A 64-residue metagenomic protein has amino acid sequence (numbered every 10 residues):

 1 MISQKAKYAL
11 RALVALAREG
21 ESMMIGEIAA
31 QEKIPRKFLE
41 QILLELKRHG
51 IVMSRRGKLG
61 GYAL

Functional and structural regions predicted by a protein language model:
M1, H49-G50: Hydrophobic alpha-helical segments and their boundary regions
I2-I34: N-terminal helix-turn-helix DNA-binding core of bacterial DNA-binding proteins
L13, L43-L44: Short, hydrophobic-biased segments on the C-terminal half of alpha helices that form "recognition helices"
A30, K47-R48: Alpha-helical residues within the helix-turn-helix
K37: Key DNA-contact positions within bacterial/archaeal DNA-binding proteins
G50-A63: Beta-hairpin "wing" of winged helix-turn-helix
